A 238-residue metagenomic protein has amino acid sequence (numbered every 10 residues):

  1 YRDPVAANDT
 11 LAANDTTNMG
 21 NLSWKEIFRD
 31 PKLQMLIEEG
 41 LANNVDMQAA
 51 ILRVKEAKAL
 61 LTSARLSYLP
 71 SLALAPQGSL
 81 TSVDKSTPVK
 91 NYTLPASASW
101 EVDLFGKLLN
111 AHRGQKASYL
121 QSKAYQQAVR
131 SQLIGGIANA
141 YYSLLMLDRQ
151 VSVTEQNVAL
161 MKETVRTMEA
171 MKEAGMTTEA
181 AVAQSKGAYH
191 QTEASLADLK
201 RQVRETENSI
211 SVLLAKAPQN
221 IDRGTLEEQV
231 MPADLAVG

Functional and structural regions predicted by a protein language model:
Y1, V5-L11, D15, M19 (+7 more regions): Broad hydrophobic/π-residue packing in well-ordered secondary structure
Y1-A42, K200-G238: Terminal intrinsically disordered/low-complexity segments used for targeting and assembly
A7-N14, N21-W24, S82, S86-A96 (+3 more regions): Membrane-targeting and insertion segments and their boundary/processing signals
T10-D15, L33-E38, A73, A117-S118 (+3 more regions): Short amphipathic alpha-helical segments, especially helix-boundary/capping motifs
T16, R29-D30, T87-V89, A96 (+2 more regions): Short hydrophobic/aromatic segments of transmembrane alpha-helices and their interfaces
L22-S23, I27-E39, N43, Q48-I51 (+2 more regions): Small/polar-residue-enriched beta-strand and adjacent coil segments characteristic of outer-membrane beta-barrel
A57-L60, E193: Short alpha-helical segments and helix-capping/turn motifs at coil-helix boundaries
A124-G238: Periplasmic alpha-helical coiled-coil/stalk elements that build and connect Gram-negative outer-membrane
